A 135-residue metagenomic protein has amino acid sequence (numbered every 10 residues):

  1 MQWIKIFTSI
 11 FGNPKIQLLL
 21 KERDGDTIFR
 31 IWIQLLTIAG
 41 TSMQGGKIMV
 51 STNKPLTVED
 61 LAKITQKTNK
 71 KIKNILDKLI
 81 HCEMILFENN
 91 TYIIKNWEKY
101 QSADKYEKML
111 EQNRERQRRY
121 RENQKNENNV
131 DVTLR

Functional and structural regions predicted by a protein language model:
M1-I93, Q101-E107: Positively charged, structured surface patches that bind polyanionic biopolymers
K105-R135: Charged low-complexity intrinsically disordered patches
